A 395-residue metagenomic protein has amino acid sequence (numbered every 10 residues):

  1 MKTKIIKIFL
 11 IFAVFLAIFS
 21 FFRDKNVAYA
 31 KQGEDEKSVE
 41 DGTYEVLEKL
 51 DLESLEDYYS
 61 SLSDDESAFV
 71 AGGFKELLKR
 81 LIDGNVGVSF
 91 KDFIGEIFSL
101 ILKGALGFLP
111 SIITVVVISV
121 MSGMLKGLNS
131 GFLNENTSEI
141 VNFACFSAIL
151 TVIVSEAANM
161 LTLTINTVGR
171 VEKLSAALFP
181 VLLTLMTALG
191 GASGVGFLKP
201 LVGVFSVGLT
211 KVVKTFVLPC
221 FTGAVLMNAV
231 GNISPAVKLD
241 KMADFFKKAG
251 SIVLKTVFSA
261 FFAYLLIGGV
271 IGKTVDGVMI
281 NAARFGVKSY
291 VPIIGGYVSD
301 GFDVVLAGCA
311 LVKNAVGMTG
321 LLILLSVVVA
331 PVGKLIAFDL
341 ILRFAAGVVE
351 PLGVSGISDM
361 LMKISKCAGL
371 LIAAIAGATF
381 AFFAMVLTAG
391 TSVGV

Functional and structural regions predicted by a protein language model:
K2-L10, V14-I118, G123-N142, E156-V171 (+10 more regions): Gly/Ser-rich, low-complexity
S130-E135, P235-G250, V349-S358: Membrane interface segments of multi-pass transport proteins and intramembrane proteases
I140-L150, V171-F179, G208-K214, F245-S259 (+4 more regions): Small-residue-enriched core segments of transmembrane alpha-helices in multipass membrane transport and channel
F146-N159, A177-S206, T210-S234: Intrinsically disordered, low-complexity linker/loop segments enriched in Gly/Pro and charged/polar residues
L198, F205-L322: Generic multipass alpha-helical transmembrane bundles of integral membrane proteins
N314-S355, K363: Helical hairpin unit composed of two closely spaced alpha helices linked by a short loop
K334-L342, A346-E350, V354, G369 (+1 more regions): Membrane-helix cytosolic exit motif
